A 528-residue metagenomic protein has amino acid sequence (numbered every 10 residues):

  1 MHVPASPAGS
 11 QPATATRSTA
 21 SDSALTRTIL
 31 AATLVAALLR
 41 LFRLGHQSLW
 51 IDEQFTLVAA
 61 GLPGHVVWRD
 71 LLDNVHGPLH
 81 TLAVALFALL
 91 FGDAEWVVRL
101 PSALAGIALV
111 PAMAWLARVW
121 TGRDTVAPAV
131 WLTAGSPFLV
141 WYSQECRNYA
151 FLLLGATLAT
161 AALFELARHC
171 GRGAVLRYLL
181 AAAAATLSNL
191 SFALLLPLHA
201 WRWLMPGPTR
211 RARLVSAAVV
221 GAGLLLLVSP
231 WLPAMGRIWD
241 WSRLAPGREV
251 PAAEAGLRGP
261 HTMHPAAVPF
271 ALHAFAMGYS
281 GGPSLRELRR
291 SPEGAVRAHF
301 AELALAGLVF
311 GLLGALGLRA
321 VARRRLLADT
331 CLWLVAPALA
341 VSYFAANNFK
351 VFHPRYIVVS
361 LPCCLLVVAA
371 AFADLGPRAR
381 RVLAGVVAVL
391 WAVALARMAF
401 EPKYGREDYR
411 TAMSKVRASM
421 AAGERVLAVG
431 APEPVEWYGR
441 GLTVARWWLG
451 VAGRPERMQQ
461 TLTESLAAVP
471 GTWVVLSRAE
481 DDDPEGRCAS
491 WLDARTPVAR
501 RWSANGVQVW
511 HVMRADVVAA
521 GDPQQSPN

Functional and structural regions predicted by a protein language model:
M1-L39, R118-V119: Start-transfer (signal-anchor) and selected internal transmembrane alpha helices of multi-pass inner/ER membrane
Q11, Q524-Q525: Low-complexity, intrinsically disordered or signal/transmembrane-proximal segments
I29-D516: Membrane-proximal helix-loop-helix interfaces that form the catalytic/acceptor-binding platform of multi-pass membrane
A32, P523-Q524: Solvent-exposed, acidic/polar segments of extracytosolic/periplasmic ligand-binding ectodomains
